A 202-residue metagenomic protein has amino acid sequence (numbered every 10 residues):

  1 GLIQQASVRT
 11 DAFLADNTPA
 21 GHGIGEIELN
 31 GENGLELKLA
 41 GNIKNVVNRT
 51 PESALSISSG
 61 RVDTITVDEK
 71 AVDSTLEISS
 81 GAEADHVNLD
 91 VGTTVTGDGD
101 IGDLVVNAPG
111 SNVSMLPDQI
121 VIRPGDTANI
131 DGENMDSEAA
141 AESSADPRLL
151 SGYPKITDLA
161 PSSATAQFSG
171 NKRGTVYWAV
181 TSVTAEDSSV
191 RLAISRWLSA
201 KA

Functional and structural regions predicted by a protein language model:
G1-G81, D85-V105, P109-A140: Short, T/G/N/S-enriched strand-turn elements that build extracellular solenoid repeat scaffolds
S143-A202: Short, surface-exposed linear motifs at loops/turns and structural transition points
